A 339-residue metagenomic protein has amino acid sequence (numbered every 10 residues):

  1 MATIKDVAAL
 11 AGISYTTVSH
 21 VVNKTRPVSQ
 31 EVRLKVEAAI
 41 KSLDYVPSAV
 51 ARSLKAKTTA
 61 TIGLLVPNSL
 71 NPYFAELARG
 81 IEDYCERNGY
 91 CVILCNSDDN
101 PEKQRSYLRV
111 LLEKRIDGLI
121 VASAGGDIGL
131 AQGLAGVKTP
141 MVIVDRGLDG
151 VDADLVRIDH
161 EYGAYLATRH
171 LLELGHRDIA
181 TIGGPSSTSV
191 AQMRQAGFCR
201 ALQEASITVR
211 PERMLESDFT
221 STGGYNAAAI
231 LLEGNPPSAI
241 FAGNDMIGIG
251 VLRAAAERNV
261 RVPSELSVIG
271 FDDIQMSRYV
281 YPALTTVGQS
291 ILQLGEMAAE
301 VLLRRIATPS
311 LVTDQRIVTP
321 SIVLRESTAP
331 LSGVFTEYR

Functional and structural regions predicted by a protein language model:
M1, S42, G80-C91, S106 (+3 more regions): Bacterial carbohydrate/catabolite-sensing allosteric modules
M1-A60: N-terminal helix-turn-helix DNA-binding module of bacterial transcription factors
Y15-H20, L54-L70, H170, D178-P185: Short beta-strand segments enriched in small/hydrophobic residues
L34, Y45-V110, K114-G118, C199 (+1 more regions): Amphipathic helical "hinge" segments at domain boundaries
D98-P101, A122-I128, M246: Short beta->alpha connector loops
G118-G129, I143-A153: Acidic, Gly/Pro-rich loop/turn segments at junctions of secondary structure
